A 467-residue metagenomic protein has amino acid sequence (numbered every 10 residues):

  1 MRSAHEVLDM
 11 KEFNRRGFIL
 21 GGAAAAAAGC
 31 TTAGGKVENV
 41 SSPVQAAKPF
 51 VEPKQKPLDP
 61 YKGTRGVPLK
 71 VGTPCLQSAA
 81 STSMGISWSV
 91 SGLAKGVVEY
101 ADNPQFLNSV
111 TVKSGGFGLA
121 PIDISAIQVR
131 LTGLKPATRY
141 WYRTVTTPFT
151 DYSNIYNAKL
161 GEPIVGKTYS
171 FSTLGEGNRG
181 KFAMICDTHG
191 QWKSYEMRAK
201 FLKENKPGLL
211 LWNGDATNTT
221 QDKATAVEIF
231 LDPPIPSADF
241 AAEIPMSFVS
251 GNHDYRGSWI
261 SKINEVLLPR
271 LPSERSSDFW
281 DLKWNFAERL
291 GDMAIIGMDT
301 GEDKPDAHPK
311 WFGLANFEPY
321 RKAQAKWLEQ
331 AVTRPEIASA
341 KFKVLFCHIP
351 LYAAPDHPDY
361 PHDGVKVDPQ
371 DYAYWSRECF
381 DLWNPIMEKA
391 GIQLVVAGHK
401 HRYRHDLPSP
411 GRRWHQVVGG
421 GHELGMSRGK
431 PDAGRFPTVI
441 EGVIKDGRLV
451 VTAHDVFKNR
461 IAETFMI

Functional and structural regions predicted by a protein language model:
M1-F13, A24-A27, E38-V40: N-terminal secretory signal peptides
T32-L76: C-terminal segment of N-terminal export signals and the immediately downstream linker at the start of the mature
A47-K54, P408, A433, I440-I467: A short C-terminal boundary segment appended to hydrolase-like catalytic domains
G66-V71, S78-S83, V90-G96, Q105-K113 (+3 more regions): N-terminal active-site segment of His-dependent metallophosphoesterases
C75, W141-S170, A224-A338, G364-Y374 (+3 more regions): Extended active-site neighborhood of metal-dependent phosphoesterases/phosphodiesterases
L119-Q128: Aromatic sugar-binding surface patches on proteins that engage polysaccharides or sugar-phosphate polymers
L131-K135: Short, flexible loop/turn segments at beta-strand junctions in immunoglobulin-like and fibronectin type III
D187, G214-D215, G251-N252, H348 (+1 more regions): Active-site glycine-centered loops adjacent to acidic/histidine catalytic or metal-binding residues that shape
